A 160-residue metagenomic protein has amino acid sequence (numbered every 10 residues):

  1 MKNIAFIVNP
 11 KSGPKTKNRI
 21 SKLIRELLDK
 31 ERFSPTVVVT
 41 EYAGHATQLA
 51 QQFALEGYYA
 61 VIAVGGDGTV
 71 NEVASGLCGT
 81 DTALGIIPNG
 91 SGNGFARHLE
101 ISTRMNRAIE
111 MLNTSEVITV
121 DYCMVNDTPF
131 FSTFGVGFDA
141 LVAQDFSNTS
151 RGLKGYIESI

Functional and structural regions predicted by a protein language model:
M1-V61: ATP/NTP phosphate-donor binding region
P10, V64-G66, N89: Glycine-rich beta-strand-to-loop/alpha-helix junction loops that act as flexible
S12, V70, S91: Short, glycine/acidic-enriched loop or turn micro-motifs at the edges of active sites
I24, A46, V73, F95-A96 (+1 more regions): Hydrophobic packing residues within well-ordered alpha-helices of enzyme cores
E31, G79-A83, I87-I160: Catalytic core of DAGKc-family lipid kinases
T36-V39, A63, G85, S132: Active-site-adjacent beta-strand anchor residues
G44-H45, G68, G137: Short alpha-helical
T69-T82: Short Gly/Thr/Asp-enriched flexible loops that form oxyanion-binding sites at enzyme active sites
